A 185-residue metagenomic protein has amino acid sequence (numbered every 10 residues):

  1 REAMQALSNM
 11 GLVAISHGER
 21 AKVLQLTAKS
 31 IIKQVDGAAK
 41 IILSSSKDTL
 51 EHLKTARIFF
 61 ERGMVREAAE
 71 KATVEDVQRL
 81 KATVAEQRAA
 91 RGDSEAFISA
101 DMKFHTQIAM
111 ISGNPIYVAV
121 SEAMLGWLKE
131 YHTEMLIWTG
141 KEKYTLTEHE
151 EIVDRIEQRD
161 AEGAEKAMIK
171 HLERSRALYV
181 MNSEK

Functional and structural regions predicted by a protein language model:
R1-F59, R66, K185: Short linear motifs at protein or domain termini
I41-D48, R88-G92, L136: Short coil/turn segments at secondary-structure junctions
L53-E134, Y144-D154, G163-L178: Conserved amphipathic alpha-helical segments that form helical-bundle/coiled-coil interaction surfaces
